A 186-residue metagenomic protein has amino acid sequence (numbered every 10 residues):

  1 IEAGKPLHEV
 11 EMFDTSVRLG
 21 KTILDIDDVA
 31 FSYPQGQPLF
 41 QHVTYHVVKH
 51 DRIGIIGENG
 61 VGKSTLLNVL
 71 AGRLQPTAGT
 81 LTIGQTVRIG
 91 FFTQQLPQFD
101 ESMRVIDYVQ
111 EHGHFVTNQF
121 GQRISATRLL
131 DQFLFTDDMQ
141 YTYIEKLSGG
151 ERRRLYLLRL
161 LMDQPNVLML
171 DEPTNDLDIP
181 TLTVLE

Functional and structural regions predicted by a protein language model:
E2-V17: Short, flexible cytosolic linker that couples an ABC transmembrane/permease module to its adjacent nucleotide-binding
S16-E186: ABC ATP-binding cassette signature C-motif
